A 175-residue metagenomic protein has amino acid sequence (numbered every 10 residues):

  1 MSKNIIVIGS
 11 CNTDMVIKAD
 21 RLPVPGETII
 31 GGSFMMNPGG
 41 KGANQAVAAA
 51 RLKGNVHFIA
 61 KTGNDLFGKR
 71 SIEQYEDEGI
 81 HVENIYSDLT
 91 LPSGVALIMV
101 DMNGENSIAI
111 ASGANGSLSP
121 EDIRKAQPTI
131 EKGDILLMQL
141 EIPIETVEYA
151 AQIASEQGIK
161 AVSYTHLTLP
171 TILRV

Functional and structural regions predicted by a protein language model:
M1-K61, L66-R70, E76, I80: Glycine-rich phosphate/adenosyl-contacting loop at the front of the ribokinase-like
I6, L137, V162-Y164: Structural detector of well-ordered beta-strand residues that form the stable sheet scaffold of enzyme domains
E83-D88, I98-I135, L140: Conserved phosphate-binding/catalytic loop of the ribokinase/pfkB sugar-kinase fold
G116-E121, A161-L167: Short gly/ser/thr-rich secondary-structure transition/capping motifs
I144-E145: Active-site-adjacent beta->alpha loops and helix N-cap segments on the catalytic face of soluble alpha/beta enzymes
A154-V162: Short beta-strand/loop segments at the ligand-binding rim of alpha/beta enzyme cores
H166, T171-V175: Single conserved hydrophobic/aromatic residue that forms the stacking wall/gate of nucleotide- or nucleobase-binding
